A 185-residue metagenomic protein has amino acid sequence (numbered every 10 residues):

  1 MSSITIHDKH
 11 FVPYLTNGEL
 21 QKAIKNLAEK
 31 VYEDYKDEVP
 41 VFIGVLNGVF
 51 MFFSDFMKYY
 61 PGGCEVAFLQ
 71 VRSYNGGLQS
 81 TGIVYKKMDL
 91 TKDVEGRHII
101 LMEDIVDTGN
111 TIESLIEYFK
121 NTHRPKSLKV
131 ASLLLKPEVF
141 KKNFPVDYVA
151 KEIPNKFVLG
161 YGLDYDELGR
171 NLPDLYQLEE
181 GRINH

Functional and structural regions predicted by a protein language model:
M1-H185: PRPP-associated nucleotide enzymes
